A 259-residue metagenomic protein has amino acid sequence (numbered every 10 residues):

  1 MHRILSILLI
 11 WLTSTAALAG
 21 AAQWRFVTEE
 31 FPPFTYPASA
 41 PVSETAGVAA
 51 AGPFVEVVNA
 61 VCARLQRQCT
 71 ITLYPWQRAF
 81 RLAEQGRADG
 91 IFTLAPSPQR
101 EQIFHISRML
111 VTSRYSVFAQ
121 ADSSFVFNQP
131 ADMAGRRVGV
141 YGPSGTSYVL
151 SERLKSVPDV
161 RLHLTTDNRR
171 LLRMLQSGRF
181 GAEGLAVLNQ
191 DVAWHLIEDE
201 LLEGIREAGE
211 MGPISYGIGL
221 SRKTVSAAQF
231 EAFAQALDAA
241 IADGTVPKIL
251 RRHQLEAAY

Functional and structural regions predicted by a protein language model:
G20, Q68, G145-H163, L237-Y259: Ligand-binding clefts/hinges and TM-proximal coupling segments of bilobed small-molecule sensing domains
G20-P98, Q102, L164, F233 (+2 more regions): Extracytoplasmic small-molecule ligand-binding "clamshell" domains of the periplasmic binding protein/Venus flytrap
T28-F31, R100, T112-S116, D199-L237 (+1 more regions): Periplasmic-binding protein-like
E30-P32, G47-A60, A121-V157, H163 (+1 more regions): Bilobed "Venus flytrap"/periplasmic-binding protein-like clamshell domains and structurally analogous long
S39-E44, V58-Q66, R108, G145-T166 (+2 more regions): Ligand-binding cleft/hinge of the Venus flytrap
G52-R64, A131, R136-R137, S144 (+1 more regions): Extended ligand-binding regions for polar small-molecule ligands
I71-D132, S144-T146: Acidic, polar ligand-binding/catalytic clefts
R78-E84, L94-I103, S151-E152, A182-G212: A ligand-binding cleft/hinge motif common to bilobed small-molecule-binding domains
